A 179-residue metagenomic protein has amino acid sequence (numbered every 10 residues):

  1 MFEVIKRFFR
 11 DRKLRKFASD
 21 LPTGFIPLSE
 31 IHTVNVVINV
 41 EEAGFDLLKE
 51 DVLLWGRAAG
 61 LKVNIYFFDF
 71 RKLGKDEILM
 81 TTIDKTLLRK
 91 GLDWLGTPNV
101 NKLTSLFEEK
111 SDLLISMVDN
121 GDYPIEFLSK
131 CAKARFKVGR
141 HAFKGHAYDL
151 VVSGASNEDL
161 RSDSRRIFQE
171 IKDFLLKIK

Functional and structural regions predicted by a protein language model:
M1-T33, A43: Short N-terminal or domain-adjacent regulatory/targeting segments
K16-L21, T86-T104: Glycine-rich, highly charged phosphate/nucleotide-binding loops
E42-L61, I65: Histidine-anchored nucleotide/phosphate-binding helix
K62-F70, V138-G139: Short internal beta-strands
D112-I115: Structural motif
D119-A132: An aromatic- and histidine-rich active-site surface loop
R135-G145: Active-site proximal beta-strand in glycosyltransferases
H146-K179: Active-site-proximal region of nucleotide-activated glycan assembly enzymes, centered on histidine/acidic-rich loops
